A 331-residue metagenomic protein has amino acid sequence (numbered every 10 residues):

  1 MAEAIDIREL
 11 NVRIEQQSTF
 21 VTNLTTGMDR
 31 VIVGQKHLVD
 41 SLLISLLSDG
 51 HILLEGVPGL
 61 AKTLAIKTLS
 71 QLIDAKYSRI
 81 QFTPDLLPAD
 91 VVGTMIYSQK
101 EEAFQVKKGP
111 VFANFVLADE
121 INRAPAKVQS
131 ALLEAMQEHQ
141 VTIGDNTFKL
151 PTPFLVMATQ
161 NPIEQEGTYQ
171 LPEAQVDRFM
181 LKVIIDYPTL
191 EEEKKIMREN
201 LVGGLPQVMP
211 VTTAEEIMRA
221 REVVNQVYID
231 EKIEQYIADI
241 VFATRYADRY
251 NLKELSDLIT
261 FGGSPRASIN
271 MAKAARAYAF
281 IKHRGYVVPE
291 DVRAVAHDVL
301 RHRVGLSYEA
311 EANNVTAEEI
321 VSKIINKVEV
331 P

Functional and structural regions predicted by a protein language model:
M1-E15, A247-P331: C-terminal engagement/docking regions of AAA+ P-loop ATPases
L10-S18, V31, T168, K182-E254 (+4 more regions): Conserved C-terminal "switch" segment of AAA+ ATPases
R13-L60, F242: Pre-Walker A (pre-P-loop) alpha-helix and adjacent loop at the N terminus of AAA/AAA+ ATPase modules, a conserved
S41-I44, Y97-L117, N146: Conserved alpha-helical scaffold flanking the Walker A/P-loop in AAA+ ATPase domains
L46-T83: Walker A/P-loop
G56, D119-E120, A131: Walker B catalytic acidic pair
V57, V91, T159: P-loop (Walker A) phosphate-binding loop of NTP-binding proteins
S98-E102, E120, A124, V128 (+2 more regions): Canonical AAA+ ATPase core
